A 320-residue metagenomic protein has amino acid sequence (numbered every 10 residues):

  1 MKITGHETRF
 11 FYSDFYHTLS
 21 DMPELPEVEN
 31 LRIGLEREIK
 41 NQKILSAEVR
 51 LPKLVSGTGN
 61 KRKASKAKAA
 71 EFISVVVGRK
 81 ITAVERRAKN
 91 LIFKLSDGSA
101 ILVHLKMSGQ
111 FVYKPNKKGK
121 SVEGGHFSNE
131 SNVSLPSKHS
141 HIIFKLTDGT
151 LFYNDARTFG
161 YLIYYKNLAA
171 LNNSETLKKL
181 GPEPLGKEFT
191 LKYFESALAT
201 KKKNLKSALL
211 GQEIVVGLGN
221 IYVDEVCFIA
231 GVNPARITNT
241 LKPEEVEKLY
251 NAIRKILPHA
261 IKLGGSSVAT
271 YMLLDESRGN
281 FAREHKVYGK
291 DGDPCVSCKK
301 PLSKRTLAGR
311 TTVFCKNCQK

Functional and structural regions predicted by a protein language model:
F10-Y16: Aromatic (phenylalanine/tyrosine) cluster motif
Y16-L171, K320: Acidic, proline/glycine-enriched N-terminal capping motif
M22-L25, P184, E188, K242-Y250: Generic detection of long, well-ordered alpha-helical segments
K43-V75, E85, Y193-K320: Basic, nucleic-acid-binding surfaces and adjacent catalytic neighborhoods in DNA/RNA-processing proteins
N129, V133, T176-L185, R236-P243: Short histidine-centered catalytic/ligand-binding loop motif
G160-K203: A short, charged helix-loop
